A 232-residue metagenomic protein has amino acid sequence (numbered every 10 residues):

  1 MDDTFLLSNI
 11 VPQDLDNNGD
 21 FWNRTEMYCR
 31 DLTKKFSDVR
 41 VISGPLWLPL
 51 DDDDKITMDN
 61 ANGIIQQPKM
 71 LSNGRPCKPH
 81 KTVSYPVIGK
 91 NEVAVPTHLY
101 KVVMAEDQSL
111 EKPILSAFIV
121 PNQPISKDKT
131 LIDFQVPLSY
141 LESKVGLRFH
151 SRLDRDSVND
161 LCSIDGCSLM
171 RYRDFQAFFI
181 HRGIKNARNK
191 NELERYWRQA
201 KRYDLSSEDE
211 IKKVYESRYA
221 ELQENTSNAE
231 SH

Functional and structural regions predicted by a protein language model:
M1-Y196, R202, T226-H232: Domain-level detector of nuclease and nuclease-like folds in predominantly extracellular/periplasmic contexts
A200-H232: Repeat-associated, polar segments at repeat-unit boundaries in modular proteins
